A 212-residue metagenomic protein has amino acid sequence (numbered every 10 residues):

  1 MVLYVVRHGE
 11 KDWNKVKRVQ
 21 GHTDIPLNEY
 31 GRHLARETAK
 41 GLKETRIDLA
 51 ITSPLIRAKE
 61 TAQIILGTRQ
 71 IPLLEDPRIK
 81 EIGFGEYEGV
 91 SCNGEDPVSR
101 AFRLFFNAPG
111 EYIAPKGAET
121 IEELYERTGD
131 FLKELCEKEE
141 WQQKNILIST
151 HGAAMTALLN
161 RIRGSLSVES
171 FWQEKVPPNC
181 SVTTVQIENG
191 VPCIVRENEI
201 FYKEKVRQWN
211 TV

Functional and structural regions predicted by a protein language model:
L3, W141-T150: Generic beta-sheet signal
Y4, E10-T61, G117-G129: Loop-to-helix element that buttresses phosphate recognition and phosphoryl-transfer chemistry
G9, G152, N198-I200: Active-site metal-binding loops of divalent metal-dependent hydrolases
A39-R103: Phosphate-coordination/substrate-recognition cap region in phosphate-metabolizing enzymes
E44-R46, L135-K144: Glycine-rich phosphate-binding loop signature in dinucleotide/nucleotide-binding domains
I82-G94, W141-K144, N160-V212: Acidic, low-complexity terminal tails and accessory targeting/binding regions of phosphate-metabolizing enzymes
F102-E123: Short glycine/proline- and acidic residue-enriched helix-loop micro-motifs that form flexible lids or anion-recognition
G152-T156, S181: GST superfamily/GST-like fold recognition
